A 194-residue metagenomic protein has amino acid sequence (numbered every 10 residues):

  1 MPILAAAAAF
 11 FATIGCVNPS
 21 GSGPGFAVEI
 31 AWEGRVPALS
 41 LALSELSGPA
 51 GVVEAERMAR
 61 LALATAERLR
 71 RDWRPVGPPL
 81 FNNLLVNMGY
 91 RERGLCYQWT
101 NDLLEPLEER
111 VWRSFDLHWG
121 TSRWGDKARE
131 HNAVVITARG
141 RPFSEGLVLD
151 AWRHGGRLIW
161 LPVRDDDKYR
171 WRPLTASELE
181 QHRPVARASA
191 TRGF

Functional and structural regions predicted by a protein language model:
L4-T13: Bacterial N-terminal signal peptides
V17-S20: Bacterial signal peptide processing site
G23-S47: Post-signal peptide N-terminal segment of mature Sec-exported envelope proteins
I30-G34, P49-E56, Y90, G94-Q98: Soluble non-cytosolic domains of exported or imported proteins
L41-L84: Secondary-structure boundary elements
V76, F81-W119, G125-D126: Mid-length scaffold segments of soluble, non-membrane domains
W112-L158: Hydrophobic/aromatic-rich core segments of domains that either
G140-F194: A recognition module on extended beta-rich or small alphabeta surfaces enriched in W/G with H and D/E
